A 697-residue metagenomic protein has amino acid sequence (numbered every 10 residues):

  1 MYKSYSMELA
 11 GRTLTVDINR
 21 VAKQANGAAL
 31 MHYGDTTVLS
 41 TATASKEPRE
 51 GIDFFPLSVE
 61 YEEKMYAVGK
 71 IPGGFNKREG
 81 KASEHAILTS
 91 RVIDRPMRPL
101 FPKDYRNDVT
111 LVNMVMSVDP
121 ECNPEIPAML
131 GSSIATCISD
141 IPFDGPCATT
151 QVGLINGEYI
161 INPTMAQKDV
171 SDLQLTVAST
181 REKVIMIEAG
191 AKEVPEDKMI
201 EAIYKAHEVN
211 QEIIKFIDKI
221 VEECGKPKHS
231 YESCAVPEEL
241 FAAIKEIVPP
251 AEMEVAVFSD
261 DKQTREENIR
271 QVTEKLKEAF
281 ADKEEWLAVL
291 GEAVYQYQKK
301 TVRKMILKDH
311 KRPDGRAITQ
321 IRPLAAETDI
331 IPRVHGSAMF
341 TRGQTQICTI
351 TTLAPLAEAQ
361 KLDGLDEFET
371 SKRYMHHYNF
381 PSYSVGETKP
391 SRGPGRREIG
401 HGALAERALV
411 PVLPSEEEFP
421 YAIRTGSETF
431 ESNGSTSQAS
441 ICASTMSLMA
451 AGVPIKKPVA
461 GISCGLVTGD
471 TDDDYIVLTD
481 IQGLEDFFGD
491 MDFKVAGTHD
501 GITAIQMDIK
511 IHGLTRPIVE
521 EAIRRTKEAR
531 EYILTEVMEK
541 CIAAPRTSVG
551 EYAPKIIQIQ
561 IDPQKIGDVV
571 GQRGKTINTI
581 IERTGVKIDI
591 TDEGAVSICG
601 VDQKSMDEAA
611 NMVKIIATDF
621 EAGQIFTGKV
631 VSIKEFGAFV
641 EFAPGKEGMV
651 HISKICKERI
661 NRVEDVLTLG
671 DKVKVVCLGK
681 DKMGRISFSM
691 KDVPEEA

Functional and structural regions predicted by a protein language model:
M1-E232: Long, basic N-terminal domains or extensions that often function in RNA/ssDNA interaction or organelle/cellular
M1-S45, D53, S230-E369, P554-D568 (+2 more regions): Extended amphipathic alpha-helical scaffolds
A25-V109, V115-S117, C122, E188 (+4 more regions): Glycine-rich, flexible beta-strand/loop modules in the N-terminal catalytic cores of phosphate-handling
G27-A29, C122-I141, T328-T351, N433-V453 (+1 more regions): Conserved phosphate/anionic-ligand binding catalytic regions in large, soluble enzymes, centered on
N113, I185-G190, Y231-A235, E246-A256 (+5 more regions): Short, hydrophobic beta-strand segments
D140-V257, L448-T547: Mobile "lid/hinge" segments at catalytic clefts and subdomain interfaces of large enzymes
Y231-F241, Y532-I559, D607-T627: Long, charged amphipathic helices and adjacent flexible linkers at domain junctions
L290, Y552-I556, P563-A697: Single-stranded RNA-binding regions, centering on S1/OB-family and related RNA-binding modules
